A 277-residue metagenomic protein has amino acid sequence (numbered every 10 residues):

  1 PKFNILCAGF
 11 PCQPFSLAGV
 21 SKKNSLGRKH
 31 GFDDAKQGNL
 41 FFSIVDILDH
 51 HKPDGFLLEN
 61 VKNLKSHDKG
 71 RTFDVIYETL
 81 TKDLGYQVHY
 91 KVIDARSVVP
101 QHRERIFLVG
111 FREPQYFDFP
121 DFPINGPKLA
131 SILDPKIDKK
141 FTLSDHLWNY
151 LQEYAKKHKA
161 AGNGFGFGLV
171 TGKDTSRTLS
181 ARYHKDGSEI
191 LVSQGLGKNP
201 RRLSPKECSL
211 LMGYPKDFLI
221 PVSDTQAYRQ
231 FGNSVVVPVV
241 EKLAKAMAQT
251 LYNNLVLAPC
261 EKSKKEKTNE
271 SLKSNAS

Functional and structural regions predicted by a protein language model:
P1-I5, Q13-T178, R182-H184: Class I S-adenosyl-L-methionine
H146, Y150-S277: C-terminal target-recognition/interaction regions appended to catalytic cores
